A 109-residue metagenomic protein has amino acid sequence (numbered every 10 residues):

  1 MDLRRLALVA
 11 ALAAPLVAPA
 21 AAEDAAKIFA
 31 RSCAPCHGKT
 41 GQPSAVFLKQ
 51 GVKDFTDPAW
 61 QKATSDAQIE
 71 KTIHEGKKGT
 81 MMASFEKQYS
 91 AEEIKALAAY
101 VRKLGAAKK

Functional and structural regions predicted by a protein language model:
L3, K62-Q68, S84-K103: Periplasmic c-type cytochrome electron-transfer domains
A7-P15: Bacterial N-terminal signal peptides
A14-A30, S44, A63: Electrostatic cytochrome c docking/interface patches
A25, D57-W60, F85: Residues marking the start of alpha-helices
A26-G51, E75-M81, Q88, L104-K109: Periplasmic/extracellular electron-transfer cofactor-ligation site, primarily the c-type cytochrome heme-c attachment
T40-K71: Gly/Gly-Pro-rich "capping" loops immediately C-terminal to redox-active cysteine motifs in periplasmic/lumenal
T72-E75, Y100: Short amphipathic alpha-helical elements of helix-turn-helix/winged-helix folds
